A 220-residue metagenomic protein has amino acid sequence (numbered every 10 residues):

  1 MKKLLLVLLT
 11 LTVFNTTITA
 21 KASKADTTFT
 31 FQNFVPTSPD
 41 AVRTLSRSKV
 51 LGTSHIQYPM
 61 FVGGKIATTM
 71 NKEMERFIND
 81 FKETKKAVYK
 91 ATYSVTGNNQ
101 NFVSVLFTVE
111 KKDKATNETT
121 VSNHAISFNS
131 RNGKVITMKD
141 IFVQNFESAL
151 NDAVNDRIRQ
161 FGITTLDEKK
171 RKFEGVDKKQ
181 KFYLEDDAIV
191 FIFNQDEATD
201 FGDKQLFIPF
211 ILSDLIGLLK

Functional and structural regions predicted by a protein language model:
L4-V13: Sec-dependent N-terminal signal peptides
V13-A20: C-terminal segment of classical bacterial N-terminal signal peptides
A20-K220: Compositionally biased intrinsically disordered regions enriched in Thr/Gly
